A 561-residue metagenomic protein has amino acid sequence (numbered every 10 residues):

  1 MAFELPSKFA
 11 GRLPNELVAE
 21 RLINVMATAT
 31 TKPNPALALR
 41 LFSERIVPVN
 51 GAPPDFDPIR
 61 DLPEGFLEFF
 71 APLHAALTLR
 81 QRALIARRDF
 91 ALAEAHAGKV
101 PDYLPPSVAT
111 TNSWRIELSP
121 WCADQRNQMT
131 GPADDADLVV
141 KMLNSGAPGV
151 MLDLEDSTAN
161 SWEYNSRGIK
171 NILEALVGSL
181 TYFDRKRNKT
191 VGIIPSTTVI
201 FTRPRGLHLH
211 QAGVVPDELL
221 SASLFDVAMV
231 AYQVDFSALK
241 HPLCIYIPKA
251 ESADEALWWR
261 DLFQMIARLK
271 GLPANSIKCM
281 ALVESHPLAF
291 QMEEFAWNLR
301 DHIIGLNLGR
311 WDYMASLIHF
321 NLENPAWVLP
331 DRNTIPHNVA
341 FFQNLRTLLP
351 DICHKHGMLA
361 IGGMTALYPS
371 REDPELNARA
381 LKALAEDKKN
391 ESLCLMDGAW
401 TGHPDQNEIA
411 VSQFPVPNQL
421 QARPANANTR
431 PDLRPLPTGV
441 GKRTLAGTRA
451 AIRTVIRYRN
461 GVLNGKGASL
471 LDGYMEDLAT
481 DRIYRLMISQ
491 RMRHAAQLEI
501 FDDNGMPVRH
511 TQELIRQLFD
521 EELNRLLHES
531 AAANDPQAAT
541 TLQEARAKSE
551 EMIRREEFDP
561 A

Functional and structural regions predicted by a protein language model:
A2-E4, M26-K32: N-terminal acidic, proline/glycine-rich, low-complexity intrinsically disordered segments
P35-A76, K99-N112, S119-A123, M129-A133 (+4 more regions): Conserved alpha/beta-domain cores
A86-D102: Short linear, low-complexity motifs centered on an aromatic residue
W162, S166-G178: Active-site-surrounding "flap" and adjacent substrate/cofactor-binding loops of secreted or lumenal enzymes, prototyped
